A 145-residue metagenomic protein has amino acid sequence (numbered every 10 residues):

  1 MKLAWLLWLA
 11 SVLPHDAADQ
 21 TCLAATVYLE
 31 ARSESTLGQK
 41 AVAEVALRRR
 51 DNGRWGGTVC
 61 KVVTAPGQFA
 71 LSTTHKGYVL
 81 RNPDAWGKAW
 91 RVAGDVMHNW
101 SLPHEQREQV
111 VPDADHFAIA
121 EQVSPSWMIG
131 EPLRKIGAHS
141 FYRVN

Functional and structural regions predicted by a protein language model:
M1-W8: Sec-dependent signal peptide recognition, specifically the positively charged N-region followed immediately by
W8-L9, L13-N145: Bacterial extracytoplasmic/cell-wall-associated proteins, especially those involved in peptidoglycan
